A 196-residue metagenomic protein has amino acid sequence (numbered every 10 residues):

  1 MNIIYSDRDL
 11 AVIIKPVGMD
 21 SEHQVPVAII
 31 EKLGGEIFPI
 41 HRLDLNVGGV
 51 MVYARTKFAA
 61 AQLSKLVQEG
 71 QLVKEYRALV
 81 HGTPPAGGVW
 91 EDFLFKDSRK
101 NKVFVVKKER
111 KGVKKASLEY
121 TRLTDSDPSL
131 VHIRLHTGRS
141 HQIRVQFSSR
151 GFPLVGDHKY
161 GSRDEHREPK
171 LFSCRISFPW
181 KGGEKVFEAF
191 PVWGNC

Functional and structural regions predicted by a protein language model:
M1-S117, L123-S126, L130, F147 (+2 more regions): RNA pseudouridine synthases
D9, K114, R139, K181-E184: Short acidic/polar mixed-charge low-complexity motifs
K15, I29, L118, S126-W180: Pseudouridine synthase
V105, Q142, V186-E188: A sequence-level detector of short linear motifs
C174-V192, C196: Long, intrinsically disordered, low-complexity Ser/Thr/Pro-rich regulatory/activation regions of nuclear proteins
